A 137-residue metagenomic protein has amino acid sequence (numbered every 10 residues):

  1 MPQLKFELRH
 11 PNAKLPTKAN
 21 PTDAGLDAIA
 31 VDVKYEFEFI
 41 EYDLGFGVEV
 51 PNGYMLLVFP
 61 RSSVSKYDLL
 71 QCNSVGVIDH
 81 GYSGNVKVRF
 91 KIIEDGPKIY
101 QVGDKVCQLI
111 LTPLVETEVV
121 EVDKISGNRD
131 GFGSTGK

Functional and structural regions predicted by a protein language model:
M1-K137: DUTPase catalytic domain/fold
